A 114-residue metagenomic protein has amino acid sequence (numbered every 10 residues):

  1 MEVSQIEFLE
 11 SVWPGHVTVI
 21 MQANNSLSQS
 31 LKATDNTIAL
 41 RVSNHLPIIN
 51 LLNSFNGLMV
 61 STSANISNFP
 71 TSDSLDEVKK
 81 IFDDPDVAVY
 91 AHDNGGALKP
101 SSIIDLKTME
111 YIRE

Functional and structural regions predicted by a protein language model:
M1-E114: Active-site-adjacent structural elements in enzyme catalytic cores
